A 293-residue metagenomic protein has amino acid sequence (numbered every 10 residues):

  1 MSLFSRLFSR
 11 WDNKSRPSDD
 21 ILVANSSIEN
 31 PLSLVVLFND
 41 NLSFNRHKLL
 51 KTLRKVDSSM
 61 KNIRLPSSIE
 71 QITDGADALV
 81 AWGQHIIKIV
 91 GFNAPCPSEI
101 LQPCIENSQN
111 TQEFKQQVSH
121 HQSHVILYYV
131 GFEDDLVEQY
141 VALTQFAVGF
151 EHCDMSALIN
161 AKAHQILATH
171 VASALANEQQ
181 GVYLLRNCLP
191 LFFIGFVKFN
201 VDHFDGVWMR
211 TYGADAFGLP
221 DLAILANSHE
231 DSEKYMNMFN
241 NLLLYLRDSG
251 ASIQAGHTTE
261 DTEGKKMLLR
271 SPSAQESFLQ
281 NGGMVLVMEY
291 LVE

Functional and structural regions predicted by a protein language model:
S2-L53: N-terminal alpha-helical "arm" segments
A24-S26, K115-Q122, G206-F217: Short, compositionally biased low-complexity segments
S27, L42, Y140-L143, Y235: Active-site-proximal structural scaffolding
D40-K115: N-terminal low-complexity, intrinsically disordered segments
N41-F44, F132-D135, H229-S232: Short acidic, S/G/P-rich loop/turn micro-motifs used as interaction or catalytic elements
K55-R64, Q145-N160, L244-Q254: Structural alpha-beta junctions
I87-L191: Internal, hydrophobic cores of structured domains that mediate oligomerization or house catalytic pockets within large
K162-E293: Aromatic/basic-lined ligand-recognition segments that form π-stacking hydrophobic pockets flanked by Lys/Arg to engage
